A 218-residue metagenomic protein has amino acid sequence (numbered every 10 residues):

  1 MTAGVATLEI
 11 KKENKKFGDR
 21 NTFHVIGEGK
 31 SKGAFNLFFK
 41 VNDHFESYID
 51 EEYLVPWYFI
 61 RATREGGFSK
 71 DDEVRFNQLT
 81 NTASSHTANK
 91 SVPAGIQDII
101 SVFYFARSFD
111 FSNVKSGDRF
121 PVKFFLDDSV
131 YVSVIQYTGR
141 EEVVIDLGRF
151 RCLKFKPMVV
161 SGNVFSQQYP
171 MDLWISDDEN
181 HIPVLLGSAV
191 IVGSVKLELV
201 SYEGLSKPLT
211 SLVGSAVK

Functional and structural regions predicted by a protein language model:
M1-F76, N113-K218: Acidic, serine/threonine-rich low-complexity disordered tracts
F68-F111: Hydrophobic, well-structured mid-protein blocks that either form specific transmembrane helices
